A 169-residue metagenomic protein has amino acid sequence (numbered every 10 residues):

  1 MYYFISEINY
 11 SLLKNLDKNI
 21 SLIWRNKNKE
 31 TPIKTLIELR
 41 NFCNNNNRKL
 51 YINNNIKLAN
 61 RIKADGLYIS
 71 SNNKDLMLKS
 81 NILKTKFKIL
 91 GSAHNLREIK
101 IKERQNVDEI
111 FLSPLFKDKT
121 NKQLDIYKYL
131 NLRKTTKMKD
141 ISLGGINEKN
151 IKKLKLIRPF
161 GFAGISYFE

Functional and structural regions predicted by a protein language model:
M1-L16, I33-N45: Short, C-terminally biased terminal segments at protein or domain edges
M1-Y10, N26-N28, K88-S92, D140-S142: Active-site mouth loops of central-metabolism enzymes
L12-L13, L50-G66, G91-N106, K134-I141 (+1 more regions): Catalytic cores of alpha/beta
L12-R25, L58: Catalytic domains of carbohydrate-active enzymes, especially glycoside hydrolases
I23-T31, P114-T120: Glycine-rich, proline-tolerant flexible connector loops at the mouths of alpha/beta enzymes
T35-Y51, K74, K79-N95, Q123-G145: Alpha-helix-loop-beta-strand connector modules within alpha/beta enzyme cores
R61-N73, F87-N131: Glycine/Thr-rich beta-alpha phosphate-binding loop at enzyme active sites
L67-L78, F111-D125, I146-E169: Glycine-rich phosphate-binding active-site loops on the catalytic face of alpha/beta enzymes
